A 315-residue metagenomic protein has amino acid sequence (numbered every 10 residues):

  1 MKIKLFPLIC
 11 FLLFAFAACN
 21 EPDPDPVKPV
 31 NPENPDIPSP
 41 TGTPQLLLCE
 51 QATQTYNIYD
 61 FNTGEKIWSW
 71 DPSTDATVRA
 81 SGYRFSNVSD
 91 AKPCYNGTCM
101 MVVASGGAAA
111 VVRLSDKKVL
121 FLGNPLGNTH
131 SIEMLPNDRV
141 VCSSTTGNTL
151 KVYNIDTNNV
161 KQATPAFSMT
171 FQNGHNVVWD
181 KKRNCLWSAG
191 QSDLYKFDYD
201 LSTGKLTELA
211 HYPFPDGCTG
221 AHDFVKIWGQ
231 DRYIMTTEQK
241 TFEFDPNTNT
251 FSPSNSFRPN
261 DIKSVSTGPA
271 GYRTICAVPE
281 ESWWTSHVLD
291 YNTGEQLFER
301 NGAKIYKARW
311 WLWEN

Functional and structural regions predicted by a protein language model:
M1-F6, F11-T41: Bacterial Sec-dependent N-terminal signal peptides
T43-Q45, N96-C99, N137-R139, K182-N184 (+2 more regions): Short coil/turn segments that connect the beta-strands within blades of beta-propeller domains
L47-A52, C94, M101-G106, V141-T146 (+3 more regions): Conserved beta-strand positions in repeat-built beta-propeller and related beta-rich domains
F61-K66, N154-V160, D198-L206, D245-P253: Short loop/turn segments immediately following beta-strands, especially the blade-tip and inter-blade linker loops
K66-G82, K117-N124, K161-M169, T207-D216 (+1 more regions): A short beta-strand motif characteristic of beta-propeller blades
W70-A110, L114-S131: Blade-loop segments of beta-propeller domains
R79-P93, L126-L135, F171-W179, D216-W228 (+2 more regions): Repeated scaffold domains used in trafficking and secretory/extracellular systems, primarily beta-propellers
C218-T285: Loop/turn-rich, solvent-exposed surfaces of beta-rich toroidal or solenoidal domains
